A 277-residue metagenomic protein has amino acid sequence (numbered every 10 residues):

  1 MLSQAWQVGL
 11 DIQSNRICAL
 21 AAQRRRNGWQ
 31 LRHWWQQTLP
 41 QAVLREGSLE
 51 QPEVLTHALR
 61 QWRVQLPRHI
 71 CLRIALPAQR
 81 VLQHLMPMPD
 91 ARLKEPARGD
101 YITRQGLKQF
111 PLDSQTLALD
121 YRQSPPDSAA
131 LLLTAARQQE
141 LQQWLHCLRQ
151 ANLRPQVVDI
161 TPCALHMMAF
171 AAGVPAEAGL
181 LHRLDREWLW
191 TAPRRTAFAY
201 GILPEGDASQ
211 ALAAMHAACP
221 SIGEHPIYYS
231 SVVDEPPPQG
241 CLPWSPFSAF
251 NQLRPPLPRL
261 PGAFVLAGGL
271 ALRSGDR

Functional and structural regions predicted by a protein language model:
M1-R277: Hydrophobic/aromatic-enriched cytosolic interaction surfaces used to assemble or bind macromolecules
